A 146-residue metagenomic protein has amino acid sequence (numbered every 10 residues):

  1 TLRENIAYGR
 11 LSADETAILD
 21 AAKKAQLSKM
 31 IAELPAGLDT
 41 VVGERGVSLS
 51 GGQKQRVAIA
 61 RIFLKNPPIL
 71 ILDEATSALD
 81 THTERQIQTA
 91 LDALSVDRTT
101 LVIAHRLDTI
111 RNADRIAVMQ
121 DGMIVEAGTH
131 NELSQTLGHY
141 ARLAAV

Functional and structural regions predicted by a protein language model:
T1, N5-A7, L19-L27, G37-L137 (+1 more regions): ABC-family ATPase nucleotide-binding domain "signature/switch" substructure
S12, S28-P35: Conserved H-loop
A145-V146: ABC ATPase nucleotide-binding domains
